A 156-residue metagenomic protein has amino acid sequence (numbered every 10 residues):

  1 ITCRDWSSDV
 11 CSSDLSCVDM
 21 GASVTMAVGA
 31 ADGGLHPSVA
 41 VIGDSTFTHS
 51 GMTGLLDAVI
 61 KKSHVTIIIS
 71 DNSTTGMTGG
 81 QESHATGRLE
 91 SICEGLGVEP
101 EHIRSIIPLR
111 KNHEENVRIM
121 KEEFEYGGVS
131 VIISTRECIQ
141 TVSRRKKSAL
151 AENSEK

Functional and structural regions predicted by a protein language model:
I1-V10: Single conserved hydrophobic/aromatic residue that forms the stacking wall/gate of nucleotide- or nucleobase-binding
D9-T75: Thiamine diphosphate
C11-L15, N72-E82, E101-P108, A149-S154: Short beta-alpha connecting loops at secondary-structure transitions that line or flank enzyme active sites
G33-H36, E82-E122: Conserved thiamine diphosphate
A40, I67-I69, R104-S105, V131-I133: Structured core elements
D57-I67, Q81-G97, S154: Flexible glycine/proline-rich, aromatic-decorated loop/lid segments
N72-T74, L109-R110, T135-Q140: Glycine-rich beta-alpha junction loops
K121-K156: Glycine/aspartate-rich loop-and-adjacent alpha/beta segment that forms the canonical ThDP
